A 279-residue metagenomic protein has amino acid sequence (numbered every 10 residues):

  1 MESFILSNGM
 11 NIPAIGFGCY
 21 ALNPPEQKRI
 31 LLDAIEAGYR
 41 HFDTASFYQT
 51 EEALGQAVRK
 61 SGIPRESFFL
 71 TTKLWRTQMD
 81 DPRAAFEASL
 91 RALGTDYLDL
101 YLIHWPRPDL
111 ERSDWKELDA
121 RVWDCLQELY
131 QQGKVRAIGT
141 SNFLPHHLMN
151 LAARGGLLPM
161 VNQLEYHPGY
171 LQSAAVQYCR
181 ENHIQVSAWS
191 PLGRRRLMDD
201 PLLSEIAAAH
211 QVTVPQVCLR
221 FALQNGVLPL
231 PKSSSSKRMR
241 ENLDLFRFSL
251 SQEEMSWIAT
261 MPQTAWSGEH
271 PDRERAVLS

Functional and structural regions predicted by a protein language model:
M1-F68, C125, G193, L278-S279: N-terminal binding-site loop/beta-alpha segment at the start of enzyme catalytic domains that lines or forms
S7, G55-R65, S89-D96, A152-G155 (+1 more regions): Acidic (Asp/Glu)-rich catalytic clusters
A14-P25, K73-D80, L110-W115: Active-site mouth loops of central-metabolism enzymes
L22-A34, Q78-L93, H146-L148, Y170-L171: Short, acidic/polar
H41, Y97-L100, A137, V161: Residues at the N-termini of beta-strands
R65-Q78, L100-P106, Y166: A short, structured active-site edge motif that brings together acidic residues
R83-I103, E128-Q132: CE4/NodB-like, metal-dependent polysaccharide N-deacetylase domain that modifies extracellular/periplasmic N-acetylated
P106-S279: Beta/alpha (TIM)-barrel catalytic core signal, keyed to glycine-rich beta->alpha loops juxtaposed to Asp/Glu that bind
